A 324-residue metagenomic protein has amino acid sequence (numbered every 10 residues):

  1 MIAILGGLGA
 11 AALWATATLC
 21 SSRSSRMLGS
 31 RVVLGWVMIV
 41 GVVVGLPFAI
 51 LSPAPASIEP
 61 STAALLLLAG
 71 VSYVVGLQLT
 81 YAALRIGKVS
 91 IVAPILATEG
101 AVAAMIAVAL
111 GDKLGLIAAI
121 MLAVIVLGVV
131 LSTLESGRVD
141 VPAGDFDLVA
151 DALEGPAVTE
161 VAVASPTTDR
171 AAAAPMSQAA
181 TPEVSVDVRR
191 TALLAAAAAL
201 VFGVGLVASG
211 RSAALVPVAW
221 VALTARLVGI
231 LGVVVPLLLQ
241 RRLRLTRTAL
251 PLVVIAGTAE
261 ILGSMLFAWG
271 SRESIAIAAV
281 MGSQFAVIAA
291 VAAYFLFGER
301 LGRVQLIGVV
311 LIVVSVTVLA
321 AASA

Functional and structural regions predicted by a protein language model:
M1-L8, C20-S21, R26-R31, G35-L66 (+6 more regions): Membrane-interface interhelical linkers
M1-W14, S57-Y73, L114-L127, V216-L231 (+1 more regions): Structural signature of hydrophobic alpha-helical transmembrane segments
A12-V40, V201-V228, I277-V280: Juxtamembrane helix-loop-helix junctions in multi-pass membrane proteins
R26-V32, L79-I95, A214-V221, L266-Q284 (+1 more regions): Structural motif at transmembrane-helix junctions in multi-pass transporters
V40-G45, I95-V108, V228-G232, L262-L266 (+2 more regions): Alpha-helical transmembrane segments of compact multi-pass small-molecule transporters, enriched in specific families
G45-P55, A103-A118, L200-V216, E260-A276 (+1 more regions): Hydrophobic alpha-helical transmembrane segments in multi-pass integral membrane proteins
A56, P60, A93-L96, G111-L131 (+3 more regions): Loop-to-transmembrane alpha-helix entry segments
T80, A101-I120, V130, P236-R241 (+1 more regions): C-terminal transmembrane-helix exit sites in multi-pass transporters
